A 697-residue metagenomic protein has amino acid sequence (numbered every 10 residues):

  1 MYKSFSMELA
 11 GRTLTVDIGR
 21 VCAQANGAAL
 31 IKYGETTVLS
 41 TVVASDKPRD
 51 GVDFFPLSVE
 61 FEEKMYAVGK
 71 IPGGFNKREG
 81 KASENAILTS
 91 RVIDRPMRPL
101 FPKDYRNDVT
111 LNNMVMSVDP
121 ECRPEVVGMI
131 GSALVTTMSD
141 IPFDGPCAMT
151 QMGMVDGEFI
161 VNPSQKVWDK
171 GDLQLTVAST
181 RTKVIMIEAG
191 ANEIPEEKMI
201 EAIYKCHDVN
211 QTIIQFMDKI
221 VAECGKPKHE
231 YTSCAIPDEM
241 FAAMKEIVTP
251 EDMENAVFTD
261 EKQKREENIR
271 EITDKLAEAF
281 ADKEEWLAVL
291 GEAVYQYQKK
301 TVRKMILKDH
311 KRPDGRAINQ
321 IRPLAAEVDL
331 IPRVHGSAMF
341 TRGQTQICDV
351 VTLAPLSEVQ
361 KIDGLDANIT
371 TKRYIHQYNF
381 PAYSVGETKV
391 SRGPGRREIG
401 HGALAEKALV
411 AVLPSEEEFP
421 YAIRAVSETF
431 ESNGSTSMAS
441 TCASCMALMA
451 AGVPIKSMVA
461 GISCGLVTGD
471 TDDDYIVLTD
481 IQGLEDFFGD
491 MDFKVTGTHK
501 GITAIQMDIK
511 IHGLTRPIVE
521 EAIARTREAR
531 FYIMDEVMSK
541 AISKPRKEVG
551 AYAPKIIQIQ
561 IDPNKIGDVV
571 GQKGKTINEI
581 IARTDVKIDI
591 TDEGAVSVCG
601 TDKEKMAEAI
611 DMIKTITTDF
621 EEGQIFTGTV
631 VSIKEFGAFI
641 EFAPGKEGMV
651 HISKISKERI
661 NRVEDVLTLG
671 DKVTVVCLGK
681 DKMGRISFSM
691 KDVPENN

Functional and structural regions predicted by a protein language model:
M1-S45, R49, D53, E230-I369 (+3 more regions): Extended amphipathic alpha-helical scaffolds
M1-T232: Long, basic N-terminal domains or extensions that often function in RNA/ssDNA interaction or organelle/cellular
A25-V109, V115-S117, C122, E188 (+4 more regions): Glycine-rich, flexible beta-strand/loop modules in the N-terminal catalytic cores of phosphate-handling
G27-A29, C122-I141, V328-V351, N433-V453 (+1 more regions): Conserved phosphate/anionic-ligand binding catalytic regions in large, soluble enzymes, centered on
Y33, V42-A44, F61-E63, N113-S117 (+18 more regions): Flexible glycine-/small-residue-rich
K103-V109, D144-P146, I213-Y231, Q263 (+7 more regions): Flexible, glycine/charged-enriched surface loops at secondary-structure junctions
D140-D260, L448-K547: Mobile "lid/hinge" segments at catalytic clefts and subdomain interfaces of large enzymes
L290, Y552-I556, P563-N697: Single-stranded RNA-binding regions, centering on S1/OB-family and related RNA-binding modules
